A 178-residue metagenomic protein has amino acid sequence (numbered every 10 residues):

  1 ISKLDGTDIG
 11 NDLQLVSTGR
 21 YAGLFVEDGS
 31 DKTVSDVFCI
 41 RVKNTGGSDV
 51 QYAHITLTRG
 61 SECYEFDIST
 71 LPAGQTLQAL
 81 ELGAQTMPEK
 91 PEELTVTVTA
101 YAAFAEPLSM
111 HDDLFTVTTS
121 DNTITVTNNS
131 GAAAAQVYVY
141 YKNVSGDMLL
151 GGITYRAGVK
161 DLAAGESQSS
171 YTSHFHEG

Functional and structural regions predicted by a protein language model:
I1-I9, L13, L77-T123, Y171-G178: Terminal connector regions
R20-V34, K43-S48: Short, solvent-exposed beta-strand/turn "edge" segments of beta-rich domains on protein surfaces
D28, V42-G47, V126-G131, N143: Asparagine-centered strand-capping/turn motif at beta-strand->loop junctions
V34-F38, S120-I124: Structural beta-strand segments of beta-rich domains
G47-Y52, G131-Q136, L149-L150: Short acidic/proline- and small/hydrophobic-mixed sequence motifs that coincide with surface turns and coil-to-beta
A53-L57, V137-Y140: Hydrophobic beta-strand segments
R59-S61, A102, N143-D147: Solvent-exposed strand-loop boundary residues in beta-sheet-rich modules
S61-E89, L149-E177: Intrinsically disordered, low-complexity Pro/Gly/Ser/Thr-rich segments with frequent PxxP/GP/PP motifs and embedded
